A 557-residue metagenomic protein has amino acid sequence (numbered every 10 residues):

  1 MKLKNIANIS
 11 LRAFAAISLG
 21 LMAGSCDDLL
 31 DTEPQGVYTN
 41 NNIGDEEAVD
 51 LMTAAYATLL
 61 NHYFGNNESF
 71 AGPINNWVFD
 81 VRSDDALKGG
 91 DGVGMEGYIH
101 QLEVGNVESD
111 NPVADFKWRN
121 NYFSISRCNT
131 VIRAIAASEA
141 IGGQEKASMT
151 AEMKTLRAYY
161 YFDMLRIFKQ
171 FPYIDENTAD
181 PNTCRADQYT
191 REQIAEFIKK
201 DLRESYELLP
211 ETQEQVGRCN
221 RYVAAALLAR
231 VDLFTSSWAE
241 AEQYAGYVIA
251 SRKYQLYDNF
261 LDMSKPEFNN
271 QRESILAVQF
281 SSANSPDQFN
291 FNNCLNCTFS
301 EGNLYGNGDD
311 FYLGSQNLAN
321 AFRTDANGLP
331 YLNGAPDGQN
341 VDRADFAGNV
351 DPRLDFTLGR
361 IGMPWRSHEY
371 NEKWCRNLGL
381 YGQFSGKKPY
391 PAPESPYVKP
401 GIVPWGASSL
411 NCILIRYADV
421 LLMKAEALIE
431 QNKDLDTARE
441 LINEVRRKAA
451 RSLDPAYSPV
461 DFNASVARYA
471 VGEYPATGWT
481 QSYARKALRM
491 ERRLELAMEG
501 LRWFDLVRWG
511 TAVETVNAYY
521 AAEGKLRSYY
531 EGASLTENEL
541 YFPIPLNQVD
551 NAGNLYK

Functional and structural regions predicted by a protein language model:
L3, G20-V49, I198, A229 (+5 more regions): Bacterial Sec-dependent N-terminal signal peptides
S25-C26, D80, A86, G92 (+8 more regions): Long, intrinsically disordered, low-complexity segments
C26-W77, L329, N333, T536-K557: Membrane-proximal, proline-rich intrinsically disordered regions
G44-D45, V49-T53, A57-H62, G89-F168 (+9 more regions): Conserved, well-structured interaction surfaces
V278-Y381, Y417, D434: Glycine-rich, aromatic-lined ligand/substrate-binding cores of catalytic and carbohydrate-binding domains
A347-K448: C-terminal substrate/ligand-recognition segments
